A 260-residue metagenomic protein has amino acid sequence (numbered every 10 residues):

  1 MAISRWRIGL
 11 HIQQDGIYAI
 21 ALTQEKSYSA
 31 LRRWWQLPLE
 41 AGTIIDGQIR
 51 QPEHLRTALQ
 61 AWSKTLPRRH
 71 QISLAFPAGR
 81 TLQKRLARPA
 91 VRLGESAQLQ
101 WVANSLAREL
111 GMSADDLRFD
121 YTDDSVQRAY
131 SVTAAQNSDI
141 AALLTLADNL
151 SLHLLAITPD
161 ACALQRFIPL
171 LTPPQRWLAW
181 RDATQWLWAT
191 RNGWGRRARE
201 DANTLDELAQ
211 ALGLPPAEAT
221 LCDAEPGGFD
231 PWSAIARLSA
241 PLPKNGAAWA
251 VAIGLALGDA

Functional and structural regions predicted by a protein language model:
M1-A260: Hydrophobic/aromatic-enriched cytosolic interaction surfaces used to assemble or bind macromolecules
